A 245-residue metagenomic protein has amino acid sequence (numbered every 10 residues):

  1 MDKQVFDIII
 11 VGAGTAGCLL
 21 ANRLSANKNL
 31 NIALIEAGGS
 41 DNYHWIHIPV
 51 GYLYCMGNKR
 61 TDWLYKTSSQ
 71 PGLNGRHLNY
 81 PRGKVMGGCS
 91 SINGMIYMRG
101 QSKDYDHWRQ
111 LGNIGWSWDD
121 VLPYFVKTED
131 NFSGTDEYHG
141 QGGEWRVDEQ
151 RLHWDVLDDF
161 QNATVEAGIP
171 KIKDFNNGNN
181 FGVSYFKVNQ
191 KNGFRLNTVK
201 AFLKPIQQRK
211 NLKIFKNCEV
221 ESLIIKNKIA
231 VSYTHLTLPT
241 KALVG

Functional and structural regions predicted by a protein language model:
M1-V126: N-terminal glycine-rich phosphate/pyrophosphate-binding loop and immediately adjacent elements
Q4, V231-Y233: Generic recognition of long tandem-repeat/solenoid scaffolds
I9-V11, V220, L236: Short hydrophobic core segments
G39-S40, L223, L236: Glycine-rich loop(s) and the adjacent beta-strand/alpha-helix scaffold that form part
Y97, I225, L238: Hydrophobic pocket-lining residues within nucleotide cofactor-binding pockets
R109-A230: Conserved redox-cofactor binding core of oxidoreductases
T234-T240: Conserved small/polar residues in nucleotide/adenosyl-binding loops
V244-G245: Hydrophobic alpha-helical segments, chiefly the membrane-spanning helices and signal/signal-anchor peptides
